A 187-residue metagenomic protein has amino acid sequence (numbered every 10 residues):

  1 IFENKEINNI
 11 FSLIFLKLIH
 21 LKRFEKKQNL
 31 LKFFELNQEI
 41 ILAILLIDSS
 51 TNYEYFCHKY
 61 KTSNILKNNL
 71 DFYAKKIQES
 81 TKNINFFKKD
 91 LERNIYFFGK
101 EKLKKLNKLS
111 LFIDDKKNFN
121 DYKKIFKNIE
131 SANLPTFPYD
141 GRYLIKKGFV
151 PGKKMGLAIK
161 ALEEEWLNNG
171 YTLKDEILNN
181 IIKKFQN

Functional and structural regions predicted by a protein language model:
I1, K108-N187: Charged substrate- and nucleic-acid-binding regions of tRNA-handling and nucleotidyl-transfer enzymes, centered on
I1-D115: Conserved, hydrophobic alpha-helical core segments of structured domains
